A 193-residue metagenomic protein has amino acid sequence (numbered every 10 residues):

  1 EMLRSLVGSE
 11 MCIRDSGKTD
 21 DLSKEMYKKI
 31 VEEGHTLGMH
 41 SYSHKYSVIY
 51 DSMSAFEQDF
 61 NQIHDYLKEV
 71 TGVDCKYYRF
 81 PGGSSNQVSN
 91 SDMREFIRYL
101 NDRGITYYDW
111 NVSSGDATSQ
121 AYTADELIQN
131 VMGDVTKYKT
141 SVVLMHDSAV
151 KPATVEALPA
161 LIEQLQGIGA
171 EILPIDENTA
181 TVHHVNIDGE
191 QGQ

Functional and structural regions predicted by a protein language model:
E1-I13: Single conserved hydrophobic/aromatic residue that forms the stacking wall/gate of nucleotide- or nucleobase-binding
R14-K18: A short beta-strand-loop structural module common to alpha/beta enzyme folds
D21-E25, H44-Q166, A170-E171, E177-N178 (+1 more regions): Catalytic domains of cell-wall/extracellular-matrix polysaccharide-remodeling enzymes, centered on de-N-acetylation
I30-H40: Short coil-to-beta-strand
Q191-Q193: Aromatic-rich peripheral "rim/lid" segments of glycoside hydrolase catalytic domains that contact and position glycan
